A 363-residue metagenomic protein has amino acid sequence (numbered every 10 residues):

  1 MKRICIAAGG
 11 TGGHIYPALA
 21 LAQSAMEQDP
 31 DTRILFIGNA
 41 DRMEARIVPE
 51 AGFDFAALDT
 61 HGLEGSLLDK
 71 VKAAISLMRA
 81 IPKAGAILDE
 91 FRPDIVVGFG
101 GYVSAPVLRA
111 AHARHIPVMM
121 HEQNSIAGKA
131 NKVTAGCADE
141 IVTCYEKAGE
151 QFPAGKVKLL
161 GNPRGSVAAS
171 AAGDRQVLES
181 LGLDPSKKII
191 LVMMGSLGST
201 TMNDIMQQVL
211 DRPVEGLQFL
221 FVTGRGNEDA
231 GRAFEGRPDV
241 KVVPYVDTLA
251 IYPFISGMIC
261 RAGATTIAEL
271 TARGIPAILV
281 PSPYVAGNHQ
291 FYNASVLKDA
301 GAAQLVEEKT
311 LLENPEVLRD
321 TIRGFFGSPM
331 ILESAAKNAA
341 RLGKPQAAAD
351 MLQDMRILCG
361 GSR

Functional and structural regions predicted by a protein language model:
R3-G9, D31-S76, G85, L160-N162 (+1 more regions): Conserved nucleotide-sugar phosphate-binding/catalytic loop shared by glycosyltransferases and other
M26, K83-V96, S104-M119, K132-E140: Glycosyltransferases and closely related glycan-assembly transferases that use nucleotide-activated donors
R42, I47, A51, D174-M258 (+3 more regions): Donor-nucleotide binding loops and adjacent catalytic segments primarily of GT-B fold Leloir glycosyltransferases
M43, H112-R175: Active-site-proximal region of nucleotide-activated glycan assembly enzymes, centered on histidine/acidic-rich loops
P93-I95, K241, P253-A268, I275-P276: Acidic donor-binding loop of glycosyltransferase active sites
Q304-M330: C-terminal "capping" alpha-helix adjacent to the active site of nucleotide-linked donor transferases in cell-envelope
I331-P345: A short, well-ordered alpha-helix in the C-terminal region of glycosyltransferases
K344-R363: C-terminal alpha-helical cap of glycosyltransferases
